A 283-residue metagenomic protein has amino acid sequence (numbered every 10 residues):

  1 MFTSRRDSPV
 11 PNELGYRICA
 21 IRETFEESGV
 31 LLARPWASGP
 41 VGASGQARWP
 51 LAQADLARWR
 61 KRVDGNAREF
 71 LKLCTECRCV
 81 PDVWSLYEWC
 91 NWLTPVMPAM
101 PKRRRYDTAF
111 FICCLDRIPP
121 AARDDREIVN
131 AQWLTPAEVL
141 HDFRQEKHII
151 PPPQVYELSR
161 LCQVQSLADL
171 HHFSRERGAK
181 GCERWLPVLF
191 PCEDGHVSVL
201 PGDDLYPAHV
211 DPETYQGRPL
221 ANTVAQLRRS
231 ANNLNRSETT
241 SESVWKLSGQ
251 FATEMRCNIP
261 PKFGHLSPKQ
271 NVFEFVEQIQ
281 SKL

Functional and structural regions predicted by a protein language model:
M1-D82, F111: The catalytic Nudix box helix
I21-F25, G29, L140, V155 (+1 more regions): Non-transmembrane alpha-helical segments in soluble domains of secreted/periplasmic/extracellular proteins
W49-W84, T108, P136, P152-R184: Acidic, glycine-rich loop-and-strand cores that form catalytic or ligand-binding grooves in diverse globular domains
V83-L93, A109-L115, A122-H148: NUDIX/MutT-family hydrolases
A99-K102: Short Gly/Pro-enriched turn/cap motifs at secondary-structure boundaries
D107-A109, H196: Short beta-strand micro-motifs in enzyme catalytic cores
P120-A122, A208-H209: Short helix/loop capping segments that flank catalytic or ligand/cofactor-binding pockets
P152-L161, S166-L283: Core RNA-modification/binding signature centered on pseudouridine synthases
